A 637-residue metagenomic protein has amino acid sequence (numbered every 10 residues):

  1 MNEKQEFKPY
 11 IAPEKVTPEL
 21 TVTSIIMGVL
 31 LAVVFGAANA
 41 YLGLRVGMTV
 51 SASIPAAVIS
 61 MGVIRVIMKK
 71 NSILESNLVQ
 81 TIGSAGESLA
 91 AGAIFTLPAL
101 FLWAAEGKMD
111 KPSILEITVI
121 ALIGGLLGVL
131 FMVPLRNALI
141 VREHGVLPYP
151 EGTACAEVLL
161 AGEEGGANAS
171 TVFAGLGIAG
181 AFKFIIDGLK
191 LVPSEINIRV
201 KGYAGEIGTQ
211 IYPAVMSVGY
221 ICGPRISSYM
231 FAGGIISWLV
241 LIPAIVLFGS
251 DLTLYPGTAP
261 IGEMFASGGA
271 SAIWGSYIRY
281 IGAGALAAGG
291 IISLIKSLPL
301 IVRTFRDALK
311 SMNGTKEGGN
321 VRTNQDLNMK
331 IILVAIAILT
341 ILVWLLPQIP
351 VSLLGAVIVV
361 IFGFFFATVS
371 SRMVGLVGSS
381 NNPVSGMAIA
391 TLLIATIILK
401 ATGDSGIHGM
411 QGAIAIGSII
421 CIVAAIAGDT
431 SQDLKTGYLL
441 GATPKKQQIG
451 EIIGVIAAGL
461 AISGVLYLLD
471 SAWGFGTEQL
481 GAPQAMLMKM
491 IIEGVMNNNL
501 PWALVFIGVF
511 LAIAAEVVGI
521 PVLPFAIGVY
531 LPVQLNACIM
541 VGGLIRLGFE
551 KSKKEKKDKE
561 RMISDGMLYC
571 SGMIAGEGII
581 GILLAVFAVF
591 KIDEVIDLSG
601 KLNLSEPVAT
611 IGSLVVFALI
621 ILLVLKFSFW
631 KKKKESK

Functional and structural regions predicted by a protein language model:
M1-K637: Alpha-helical multipass membrane-protein architecture
